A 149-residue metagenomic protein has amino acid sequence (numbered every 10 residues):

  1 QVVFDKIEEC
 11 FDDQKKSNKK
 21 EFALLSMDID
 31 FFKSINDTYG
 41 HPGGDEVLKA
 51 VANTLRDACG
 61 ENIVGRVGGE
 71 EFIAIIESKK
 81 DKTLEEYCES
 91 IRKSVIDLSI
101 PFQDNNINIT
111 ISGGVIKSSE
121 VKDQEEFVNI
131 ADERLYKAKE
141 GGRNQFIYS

Functional and structural regions predicted by a protein language model:
Q1-A23, D30-D57, G65-G69, I73-A74 (+3 more regions): Conserved long alpha-helical elements within nucleotide-processing catalytic cores of c-di-GMP signaling and class III
L24-S26, Y148: Core hydrophobic beta-sheet residues of small sensory/regulatory alpha/beta domains, primarily PAS-family
D37, I75-K79, I96, S118-S119: Residue-level recognition of strand-loop junctions within catalytic nucleotide-signaling folds
H41, E85, Q103, I116-S149: Catalytic-core segments of nucleotide cyclases and related cyclic-nucleotide turnover enzymes
A58-I63, K80, E120-D123: Short glycine/proline-enriched coil/turn segments at helix->beta-strand junctions
I63-R66, I107: A short pre-motif secondary-structure segment
